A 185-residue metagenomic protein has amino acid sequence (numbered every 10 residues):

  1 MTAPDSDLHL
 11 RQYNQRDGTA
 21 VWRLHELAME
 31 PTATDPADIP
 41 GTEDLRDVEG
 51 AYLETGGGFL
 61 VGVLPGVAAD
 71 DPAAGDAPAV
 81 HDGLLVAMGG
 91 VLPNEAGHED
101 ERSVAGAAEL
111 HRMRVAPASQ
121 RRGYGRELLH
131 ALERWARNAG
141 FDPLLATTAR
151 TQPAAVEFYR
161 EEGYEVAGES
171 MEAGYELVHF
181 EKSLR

Functional and structural regions predicted by a protein language model:
A3-P4, L8-P117, L129-H130, W135 (+2 more regions): Acetyl-CoA-dependent GNAT
Q120, L145-V156, M171-L177: Conserved beta-strand-loop-alpha-helix junction that forms the acyl-donor binding cleft
L129, A136-T148: Conserved GNAT acetyl-CoA-binding A-motif
Y159, Y164: Conserved active-site tyrosine of GNAT-family acetyltransferases
V166-G168: A secondary-structure capping/hinge motif
